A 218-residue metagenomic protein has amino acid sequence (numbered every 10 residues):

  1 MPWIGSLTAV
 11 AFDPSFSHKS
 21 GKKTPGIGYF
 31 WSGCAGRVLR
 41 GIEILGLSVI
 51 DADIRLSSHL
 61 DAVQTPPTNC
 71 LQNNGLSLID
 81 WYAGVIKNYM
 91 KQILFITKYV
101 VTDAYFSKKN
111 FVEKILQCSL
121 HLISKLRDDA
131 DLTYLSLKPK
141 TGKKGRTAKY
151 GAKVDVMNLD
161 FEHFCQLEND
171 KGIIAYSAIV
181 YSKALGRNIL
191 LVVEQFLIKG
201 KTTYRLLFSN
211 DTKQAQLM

Functional and structural regions predicted by a protein language model:
M1-A62, F95: Structured nucleic-acid-interacting core domains from mobile-element enzymes and related host factors, especially RNase
S6-T8, K19-K23, I54-M218: Single, function-defining residue in the core of a domain
